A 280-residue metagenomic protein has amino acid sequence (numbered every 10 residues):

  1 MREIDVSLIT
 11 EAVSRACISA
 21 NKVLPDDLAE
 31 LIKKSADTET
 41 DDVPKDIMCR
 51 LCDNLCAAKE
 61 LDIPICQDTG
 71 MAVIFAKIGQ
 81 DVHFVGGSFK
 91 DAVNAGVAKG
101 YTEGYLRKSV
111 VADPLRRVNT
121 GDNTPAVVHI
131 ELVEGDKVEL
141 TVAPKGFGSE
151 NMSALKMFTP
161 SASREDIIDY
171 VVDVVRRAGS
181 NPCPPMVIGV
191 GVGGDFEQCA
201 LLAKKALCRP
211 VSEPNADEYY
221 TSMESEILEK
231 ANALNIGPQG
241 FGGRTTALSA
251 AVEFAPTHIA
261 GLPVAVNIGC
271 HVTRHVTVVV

Functional and structural regions predicted by a protein language model:
M1-V190, D195-V280: Non-transmembrane, aqueous-exposed alpha-helical and coiled segments at domain scale
